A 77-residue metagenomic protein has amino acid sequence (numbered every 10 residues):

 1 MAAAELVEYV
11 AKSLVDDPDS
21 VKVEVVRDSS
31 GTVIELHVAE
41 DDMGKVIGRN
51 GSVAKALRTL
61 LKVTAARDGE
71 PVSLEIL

Functional and structural regions predicted by a protein language model:
M1-M43, K55-L77: RNA-contacting regions in translation and RNA-metabolism proteins, encompassing KH/S1 modules where present
I47-G51: Glycine-centered tight-turn and secondary-structure capping sites
